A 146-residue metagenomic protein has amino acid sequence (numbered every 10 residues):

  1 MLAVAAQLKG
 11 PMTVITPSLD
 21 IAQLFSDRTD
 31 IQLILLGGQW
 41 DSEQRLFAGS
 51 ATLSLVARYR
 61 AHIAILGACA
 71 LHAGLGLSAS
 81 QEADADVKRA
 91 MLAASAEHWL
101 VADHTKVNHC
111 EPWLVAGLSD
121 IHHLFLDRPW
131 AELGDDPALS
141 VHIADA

Functional and structural regions predicted by a protein language model:
M1-V4: N-terminal active-site wall of soluble small-molecule enzyme domains
G10-P11, L124: Conserved helix-loop-beta element of the AMP-binding
V14: Conserved SAM-binding loop
L19-A146: Conserved phosphate- and dinucleotide-binding cores of soluble alpha/beta proteins, encompassing both enzyme active
